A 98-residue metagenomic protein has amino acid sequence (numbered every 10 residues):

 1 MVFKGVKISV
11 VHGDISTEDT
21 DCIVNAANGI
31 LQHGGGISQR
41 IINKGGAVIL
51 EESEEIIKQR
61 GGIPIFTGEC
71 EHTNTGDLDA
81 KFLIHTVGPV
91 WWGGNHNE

Functional and structural regions predicted by a protein language model:
M1-E98: Macrodomain-like recognition of ADP-ribose-binding/processing modules
